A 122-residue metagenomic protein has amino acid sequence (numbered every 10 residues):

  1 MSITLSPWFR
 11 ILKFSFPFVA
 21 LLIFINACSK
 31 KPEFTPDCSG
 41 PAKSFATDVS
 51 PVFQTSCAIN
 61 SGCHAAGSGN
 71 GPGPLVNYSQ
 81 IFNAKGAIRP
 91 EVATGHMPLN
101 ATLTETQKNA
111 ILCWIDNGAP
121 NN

Functional and structural regions predicted by a protein language model:
M1-C28: Sec-dependent bacterial lipoprotein signal peptides
C28-N122: Aromatic- and Gly/Pro-enriched helix-to-coil junctions and flexible linker segments
